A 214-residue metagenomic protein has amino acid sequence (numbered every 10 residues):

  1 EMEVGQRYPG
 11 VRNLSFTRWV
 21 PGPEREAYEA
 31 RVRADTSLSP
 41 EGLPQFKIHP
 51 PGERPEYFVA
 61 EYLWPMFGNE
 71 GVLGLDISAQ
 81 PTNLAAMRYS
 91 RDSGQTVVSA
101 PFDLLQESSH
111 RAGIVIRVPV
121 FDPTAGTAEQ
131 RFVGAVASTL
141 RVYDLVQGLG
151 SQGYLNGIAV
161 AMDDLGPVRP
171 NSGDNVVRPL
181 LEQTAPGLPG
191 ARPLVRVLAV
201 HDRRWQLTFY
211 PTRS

Functional and structural regions predicted by a protein language model:
E1-F209: Intrinsically disordered, low-complexity polar/acidic regions
P211-S214: Juxtamembrane/start-of-transmembrane alpha-helix segments at the extracytoplasmic/lumenal side of membrane anchors
